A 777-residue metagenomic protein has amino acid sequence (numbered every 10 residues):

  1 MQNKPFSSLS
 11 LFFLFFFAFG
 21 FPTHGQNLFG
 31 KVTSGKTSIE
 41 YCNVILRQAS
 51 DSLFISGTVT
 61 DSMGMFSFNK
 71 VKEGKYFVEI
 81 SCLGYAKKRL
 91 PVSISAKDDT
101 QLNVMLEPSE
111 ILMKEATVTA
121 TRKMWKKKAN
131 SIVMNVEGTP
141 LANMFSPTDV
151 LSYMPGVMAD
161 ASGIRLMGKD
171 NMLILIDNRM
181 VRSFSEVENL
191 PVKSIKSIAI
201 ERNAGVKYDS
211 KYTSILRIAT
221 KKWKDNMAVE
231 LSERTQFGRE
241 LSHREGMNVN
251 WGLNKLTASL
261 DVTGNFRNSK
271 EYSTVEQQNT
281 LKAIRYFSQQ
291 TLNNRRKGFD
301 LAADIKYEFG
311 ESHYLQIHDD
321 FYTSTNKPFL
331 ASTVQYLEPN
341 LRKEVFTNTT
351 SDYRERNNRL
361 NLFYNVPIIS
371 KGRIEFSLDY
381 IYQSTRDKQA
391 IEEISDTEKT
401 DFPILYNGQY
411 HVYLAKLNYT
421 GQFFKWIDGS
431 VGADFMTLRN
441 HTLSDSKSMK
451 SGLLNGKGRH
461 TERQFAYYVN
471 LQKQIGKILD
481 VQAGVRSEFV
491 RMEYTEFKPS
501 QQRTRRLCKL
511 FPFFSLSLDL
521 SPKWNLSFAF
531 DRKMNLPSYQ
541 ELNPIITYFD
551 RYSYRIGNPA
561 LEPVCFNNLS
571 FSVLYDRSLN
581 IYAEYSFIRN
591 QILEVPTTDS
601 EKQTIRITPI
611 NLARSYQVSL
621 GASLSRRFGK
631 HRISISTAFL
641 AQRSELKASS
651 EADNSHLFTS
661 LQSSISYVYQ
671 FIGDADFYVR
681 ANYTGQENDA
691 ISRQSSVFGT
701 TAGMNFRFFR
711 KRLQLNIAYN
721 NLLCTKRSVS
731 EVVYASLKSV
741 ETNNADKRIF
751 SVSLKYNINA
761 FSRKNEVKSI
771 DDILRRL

Functional and structural regions predicted by a protein language model:
N43-R47, S81-Y85, D99-P140, D160-A161 (+2 more regions): Short, acidic, small-residue-rich periplasmic hinge/interaction motif at the N-terminus of Gram-negative outer-membrane
A49-M65: Short, acidic Ser/Thr/Gly-rich low-complexity loop/linker segments typical of extracellular and cell-surface proteins
T100-M105, P147-V150, F184-S185, I200 (+2 more regions): N-terminal periplasmic accessory domains that precede and gate Gram-negative outer-membrane beta-barrel machines
P147, Y153-P155, R179-A204, V249: Short acidic/polar hinge/loop motifs at secondary-structure boundaries that mediate gating or recognition
T148-M180: Extracytoplasmic beta-strand/coil segments of soluble accessory domains associated with Gram-negative outer-membrane
L256, G298-N326, N348-E496, S517-D519 (+4 more regions): Face-selective signature of the C-terminal outer-membrane beta-barrel domain
S384, R439-H441, F489-E493, P522-L569 (+2 more regions): Surface-exposed extracellular loop regions of Gram-negative outer-membrane beta-barrel proteins, predominantly
G408, R459-E462, R505, M534-R589 (+2 more regions): Outer-membrane beta-barrel signature, preferentially recognizing the C-terminal barrel domain of Gram-negative
